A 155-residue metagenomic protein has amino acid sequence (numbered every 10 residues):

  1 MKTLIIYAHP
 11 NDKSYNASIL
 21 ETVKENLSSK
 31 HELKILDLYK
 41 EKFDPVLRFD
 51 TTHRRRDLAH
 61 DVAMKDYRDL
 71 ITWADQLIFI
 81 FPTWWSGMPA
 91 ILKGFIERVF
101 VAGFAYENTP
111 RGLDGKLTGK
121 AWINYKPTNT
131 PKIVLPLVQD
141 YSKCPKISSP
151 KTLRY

Functional and structural regions predicted by a protein language model:
M1-N108: N-terminal beta1-alpha1-beta2 submodule of the flavodoxin-like/Rossmannoid cofactor-binding fold
W73, G87-I91, F100-Y155: FMN-binding flavodoxin-like domain, especially the glycine-rich phosphate-binding loop
